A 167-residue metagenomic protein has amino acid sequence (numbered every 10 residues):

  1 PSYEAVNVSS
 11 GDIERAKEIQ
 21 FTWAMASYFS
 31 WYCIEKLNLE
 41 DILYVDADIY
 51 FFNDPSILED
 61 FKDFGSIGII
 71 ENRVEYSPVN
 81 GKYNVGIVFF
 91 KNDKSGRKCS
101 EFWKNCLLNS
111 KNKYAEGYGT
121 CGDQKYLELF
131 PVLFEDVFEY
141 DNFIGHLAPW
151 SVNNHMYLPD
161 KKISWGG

Functional and structural regions predicted by a protein language model:
P1, I67, V137-E139: Conserved beta-strand scaffold positions in the cores of enzyme catalytic domains, especially in NTP/NDP-utilizing
P1-N38: Active-site-proximal specificity loops/subdomain of glycosyltransferases
Y3-A5, I49-F51, R73-E75, D93-G96 (+1 more regions): Short, solvent-exposed loop/turn segments at secondary-structure junctions
A5-D12, Y76-K82, W150: Short, charged, surface-exposed secondary-structure boundary motifs
K17-E18, E75-Y76, K161-G166: Short, P/G- and charge-enriched loop/turn segments at secondary-structure junctions
E18-T22, K91, A115-G119: Conserved aromatic-histidine-acidic binding/catalytic patches
W23-S77, K82, V88-D93: GT-A fold catalytic core of metal-dependent nucleotide-sugar glycosyltransferases, centered on the diacidic
S95-G167: Catalytic core and acceptor-binding pocket of nucleotide-sugar-dependent glycosyltransferases
